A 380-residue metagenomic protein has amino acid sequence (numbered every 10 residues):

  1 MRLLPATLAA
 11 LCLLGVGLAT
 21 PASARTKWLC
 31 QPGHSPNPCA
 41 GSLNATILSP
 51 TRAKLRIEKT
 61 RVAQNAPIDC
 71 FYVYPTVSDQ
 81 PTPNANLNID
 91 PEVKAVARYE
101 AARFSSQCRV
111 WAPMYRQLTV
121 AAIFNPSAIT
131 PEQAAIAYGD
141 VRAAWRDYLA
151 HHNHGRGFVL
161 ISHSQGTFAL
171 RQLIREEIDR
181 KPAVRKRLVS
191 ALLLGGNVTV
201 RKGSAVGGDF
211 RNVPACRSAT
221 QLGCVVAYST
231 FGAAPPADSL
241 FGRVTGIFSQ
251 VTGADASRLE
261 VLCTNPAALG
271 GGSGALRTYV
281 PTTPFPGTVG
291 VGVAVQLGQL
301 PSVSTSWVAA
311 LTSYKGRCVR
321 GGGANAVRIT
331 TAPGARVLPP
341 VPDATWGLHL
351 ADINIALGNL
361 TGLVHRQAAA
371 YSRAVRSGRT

Functional and structural regions predicted by a protein language model:
M1-L8: Bacterial N-terminal signal peptides that target proteins for export
L13-P21: C-terminal segment of classical bacterial N-terminal signal peptides
T26, P32-S35, G41-L43, V62-G157 (+1 more regions): Active-site catalytic motif of lipid deacylating hydrolases and related acyltransferases
K27-P50, V226-G232, P236-G242, T252: N-terminal secretory signal peptides
L48-N65: Short beta-strand-to-loop junctions in surface cap/lid or active-site-entrance loops
A53-I57, A95-V96, L173-R175: N-terminal post-signal-peptidase region of extra-cytosolic proteins
A135, G139-H154, R175-L338, H349-A351 (+5 more regions): Surface cap/lid and interfacial helix-loop subdomains adjacent to catalytic sites that gate substrate access
S162-G166, L170: Gly/Ala-rich beta-loop-alpha elbow adjacent to hydrolase catalytic centers
